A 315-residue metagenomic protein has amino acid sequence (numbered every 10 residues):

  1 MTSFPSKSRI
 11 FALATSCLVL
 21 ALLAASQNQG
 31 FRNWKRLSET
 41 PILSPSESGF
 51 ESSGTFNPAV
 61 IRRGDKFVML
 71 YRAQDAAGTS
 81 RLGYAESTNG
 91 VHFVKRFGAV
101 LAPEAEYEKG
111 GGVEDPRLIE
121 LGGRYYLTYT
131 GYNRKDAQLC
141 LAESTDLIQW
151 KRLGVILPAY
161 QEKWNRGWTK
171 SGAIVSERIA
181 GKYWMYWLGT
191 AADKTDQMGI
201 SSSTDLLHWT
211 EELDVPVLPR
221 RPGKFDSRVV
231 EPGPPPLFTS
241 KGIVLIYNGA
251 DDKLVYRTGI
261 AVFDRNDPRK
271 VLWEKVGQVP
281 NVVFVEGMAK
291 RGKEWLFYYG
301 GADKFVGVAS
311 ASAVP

Functional and structural regions predicted by a protein language model:
M1-K7: N-terminal secretory signal peptides that target proteins for export/translocation
F4, L13-L18, D136, R228: Residues at the start of alpha-helices and the adjacent loop-to-helix junctions
R9-G30: Bacterial Sec-dependent signal peptides at the C-terminal "C-region" and cleavage site
A25-G111, I119-R228, L237-V283, G292-P315: Beta-rich carbohydrate-recognition and catalytic domains
P116: Conserved GNAT-family N-acetyltransferase fold
G233-P235: Active-site/ligand-binding surface loops and adjacent short beta/alpha elements that line catalytic pockets across
